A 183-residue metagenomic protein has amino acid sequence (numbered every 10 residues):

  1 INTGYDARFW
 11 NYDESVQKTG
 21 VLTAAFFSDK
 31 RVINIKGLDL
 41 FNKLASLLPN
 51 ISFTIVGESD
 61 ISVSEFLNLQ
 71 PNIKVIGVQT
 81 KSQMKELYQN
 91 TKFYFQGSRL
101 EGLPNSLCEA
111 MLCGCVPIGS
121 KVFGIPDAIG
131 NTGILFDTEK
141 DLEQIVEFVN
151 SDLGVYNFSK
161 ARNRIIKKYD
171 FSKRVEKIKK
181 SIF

Functional and structural regions predicted by a protein language model:
G4-T19, S172: Acidic anion/phosphate-binding donor-loop and adjacent secondary structure in glycosyltransferase catalytic cores
D13-K36, N42-L48, T54: Conserved donor-binding/catalytic core segment of Leloir-type glycosyltransferases
V63-K85: Nucleotide-activated donor-binding/catalytic signature segment of Leloir-type glycosyltransferases, i.e., the conserved
E86-T91: Short alpha-helical donor nucleotide-sugar binding micro-motif in glycosyltransferases
R99: Aromatic "clamp/platform" in nucleotide-sugar-dependent glycosyltransferases that forms part of the donor/acceptor
V116-G119: Short hydrophobic beta-strand element within catalytic cores of glycosyltransferases and related nucleotide-activated
N131-K140, E147-G154: Conserved acidic donor-binding segment of nucleotide-sugar-dependent glycosyltransferases
K140, L153-F183: A charged, aromatic-enriched C-terminal amphipathic alpha-helix characteristic of glycosyltransferases across folds
